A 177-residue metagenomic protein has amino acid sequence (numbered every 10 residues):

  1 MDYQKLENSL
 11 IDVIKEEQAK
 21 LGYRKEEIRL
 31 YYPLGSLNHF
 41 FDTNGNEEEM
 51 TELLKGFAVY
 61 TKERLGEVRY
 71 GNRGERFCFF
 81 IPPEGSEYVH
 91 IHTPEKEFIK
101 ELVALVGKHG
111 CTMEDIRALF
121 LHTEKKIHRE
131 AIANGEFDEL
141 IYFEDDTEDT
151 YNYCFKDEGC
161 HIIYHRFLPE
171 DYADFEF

Functional and structural regions predicted by a protein language model:
D2-R29, A104: Positively charged, polyanion-binding regions of nucleic-acid-associated proteins
Y23-N44, K96-V106: Short glycine-rich, basic-tinged beta-strand/loop micro-motifs
N38-E67: Charge-enriched amphipathic alpha-helical scaffolds
T43, E144, D174-F177: Long, compositionally biased intrinsically disordered regions
V59-H92, T147, E158-I162: Charged low-complexity interaction tracts in eukaryotic proteins
T93-A131, A173-E176: Short helix/turn-capping signatures at newly exposed starts of structured segments
C111-F155, F167: A cross-family detector of function-defining hotspots
G159-F177: A short, surface-exposed interaction/processing loop segment used at functional sites
